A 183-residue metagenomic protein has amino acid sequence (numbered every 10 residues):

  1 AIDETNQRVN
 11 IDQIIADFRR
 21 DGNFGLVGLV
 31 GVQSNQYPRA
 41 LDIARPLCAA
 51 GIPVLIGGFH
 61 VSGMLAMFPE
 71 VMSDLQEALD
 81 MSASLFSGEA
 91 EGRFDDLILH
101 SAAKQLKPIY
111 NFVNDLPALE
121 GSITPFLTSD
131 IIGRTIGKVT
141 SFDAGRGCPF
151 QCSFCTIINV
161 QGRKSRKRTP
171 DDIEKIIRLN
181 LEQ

Functional and structural regions predicted by a protein language model:
I2-E120: Glycine-rich beta-alpha loop elements in corrinoid/cobalamin-binding modules across cobalamin-dependent enzymes
E120-Q183: Radical SAM [4Fe-4S] cluster-binding motif and immediate context
